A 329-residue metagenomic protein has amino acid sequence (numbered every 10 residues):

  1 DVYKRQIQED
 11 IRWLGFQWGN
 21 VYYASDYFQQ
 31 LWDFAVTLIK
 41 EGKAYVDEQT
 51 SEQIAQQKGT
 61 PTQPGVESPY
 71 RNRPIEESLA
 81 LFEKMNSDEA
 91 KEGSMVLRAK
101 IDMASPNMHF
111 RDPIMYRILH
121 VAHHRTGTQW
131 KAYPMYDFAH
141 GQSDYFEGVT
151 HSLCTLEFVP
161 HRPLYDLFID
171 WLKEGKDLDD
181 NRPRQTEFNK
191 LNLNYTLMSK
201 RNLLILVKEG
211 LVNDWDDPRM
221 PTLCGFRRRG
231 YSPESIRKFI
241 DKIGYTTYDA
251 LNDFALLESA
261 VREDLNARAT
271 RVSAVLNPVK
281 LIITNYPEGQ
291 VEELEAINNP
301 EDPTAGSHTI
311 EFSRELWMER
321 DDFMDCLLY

Functional and structural regions predicted by a protein language model:
V2: Active-site loops and adjacent core secondary-structure elements that bind or stabilize anionic groups
R5-Q6, Y23, T37-N202, V261 (+3 more regions): Active-site cores that bind ATP or allylic diphosphates and position pyrophosphate for catalysis
Q6-Y27: A glycine-rich helix N-cap at a beta->alpha junction
W13-F16, H140-T150, N181-R184, N202-L206 (+2 more regions): Short acidic (Asp/Glu) and glycine-rich catalytic loops that position anionic groups and cofactors
Y27-Q30, W130-K131, E157, R228 (+1 more regions): Secondary-structure capping and boundary motifs in well-ordered enzyme cores
N189-P218, R227-R228: Active-site and substrate-binding clefts of carbohydrate-active enzymes
D214-A305: Extended, domain-scale alpha-helical bundle/helix-rich regions
